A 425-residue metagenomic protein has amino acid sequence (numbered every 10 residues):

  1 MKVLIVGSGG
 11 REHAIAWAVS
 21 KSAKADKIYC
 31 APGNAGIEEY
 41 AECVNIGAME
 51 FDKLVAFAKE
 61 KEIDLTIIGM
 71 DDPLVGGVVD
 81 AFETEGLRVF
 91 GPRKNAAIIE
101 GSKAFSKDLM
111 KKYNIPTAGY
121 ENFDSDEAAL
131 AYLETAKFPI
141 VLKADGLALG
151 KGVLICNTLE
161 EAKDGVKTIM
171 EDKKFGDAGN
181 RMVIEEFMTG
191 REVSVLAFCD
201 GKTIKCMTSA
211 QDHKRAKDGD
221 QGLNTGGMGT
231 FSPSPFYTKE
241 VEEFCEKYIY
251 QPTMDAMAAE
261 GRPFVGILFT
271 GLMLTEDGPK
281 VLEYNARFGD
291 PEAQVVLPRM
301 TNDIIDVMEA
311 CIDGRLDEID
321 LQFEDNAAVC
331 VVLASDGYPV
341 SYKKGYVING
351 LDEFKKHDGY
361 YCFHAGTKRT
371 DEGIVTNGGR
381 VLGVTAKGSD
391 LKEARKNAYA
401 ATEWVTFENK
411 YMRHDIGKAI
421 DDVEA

Functional and structural regions predicted by a protein language model:
M1-K94: ATP-binding N-terminal substructure of ATP-dependent carboxylate-amine bond-forming enzymes
L4-I5, E100-V183, Q211, P235 (+1 more regions): Active-site nucleotide/adenylate-binding loops and adjacent lid/helix of ATP-dependent enzymes
K21, G36-E38, E60, F90 (+13 more regions): Solvent-exposed alpha-helices and their adjacent loops that cap or buttress functional pockets in soluble metabolic
E38-Y40, V55, I98-A104, K217-D218 (+1 more regions): Short, charged, surface-exposed secondary-structure boundary motifs
C156-A293: Internal nucleotide-binding/catalytic subdomain
C245-L268, N285-H357: Active-site "cap" helix and flanking loop/linker of ATP-utilizing ligase/carboxylase catalytic domains
A310-A425: Peripheral (often C-terminal) accessory segments that flank ATP-dependent C-N-forming ligase machineries
